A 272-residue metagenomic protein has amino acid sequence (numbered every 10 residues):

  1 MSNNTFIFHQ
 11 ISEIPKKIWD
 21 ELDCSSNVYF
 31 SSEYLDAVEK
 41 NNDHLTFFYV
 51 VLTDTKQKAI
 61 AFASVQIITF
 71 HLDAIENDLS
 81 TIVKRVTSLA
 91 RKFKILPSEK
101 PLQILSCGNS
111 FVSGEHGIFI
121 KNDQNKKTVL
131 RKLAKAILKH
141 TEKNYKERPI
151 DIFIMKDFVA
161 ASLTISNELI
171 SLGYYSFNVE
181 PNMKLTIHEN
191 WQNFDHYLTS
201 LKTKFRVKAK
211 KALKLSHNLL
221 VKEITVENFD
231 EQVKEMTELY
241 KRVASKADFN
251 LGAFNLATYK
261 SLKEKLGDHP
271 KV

Functional and structural regions predicted by a protein language model:
S2-V83, E142-K143, D151-V272: A conserved beta-strand-loop-helix scaffold within acyl/acetyltransferase catalytic domains
I67-G117: Conserved acyl-donor/pantetheine-binding loop and adjacent beta-alpha core of acyl/acetyltransferases and related
R91-K94, N125-K139: Conserved acetyl-CoA-binding loop-helix of GNAT-fold acetyltransferases
G108-K121, L215-L219, L239: Short glycine/proline-rich turn/loop motifs
G117-Q124, A244-F249: The substrate-binding groove and active-site-proximal loops of carbohydrate-active enzymes, especially glycoside
F119-T128, H196-S200: Flexible, glycine/proline-enriched loop segments at strand-loop-helix junctions that form or flank small-ligand binding
